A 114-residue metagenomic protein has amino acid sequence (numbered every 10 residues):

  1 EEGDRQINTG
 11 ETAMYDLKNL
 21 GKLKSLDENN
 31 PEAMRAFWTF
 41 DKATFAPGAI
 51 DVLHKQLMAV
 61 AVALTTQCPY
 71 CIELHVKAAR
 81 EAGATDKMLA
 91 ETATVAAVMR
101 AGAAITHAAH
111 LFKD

Functional and structural regions predicted by a protein language model:
D4-K55, R80, T106-D114: Acidic, glycine/proline-rich low-complexity segments that act as flexible tails and inter-domain linkers
T39, A43, A61, V95-V98: Residues within well-ordered alpha-helical secondary structure of globular protein domains
G48-T66, K87-A93: Immediate flanking context of iron-sulfur cluster ligation sites
C68-C71: Short cysteine clusters
L74-A78: Re-entrant/interfacial helical elements at transmembrane boundaries that shape and gate the permeation pathway
M88-K113: C-terminal structural segments of small proteins and small subunits
